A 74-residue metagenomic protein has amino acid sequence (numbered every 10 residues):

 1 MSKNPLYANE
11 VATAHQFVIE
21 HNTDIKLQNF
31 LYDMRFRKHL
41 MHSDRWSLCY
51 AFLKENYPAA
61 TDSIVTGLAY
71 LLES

Functional and structural regions predicted by a protein language model:
M1-L6, L71-S74: Short intrinsically disordered terminal tails
K3-L27: N-terminal acidic leader/helix
I25-G67, L71: Acidic, low-complexity, intrinsically disordered interaction modules
